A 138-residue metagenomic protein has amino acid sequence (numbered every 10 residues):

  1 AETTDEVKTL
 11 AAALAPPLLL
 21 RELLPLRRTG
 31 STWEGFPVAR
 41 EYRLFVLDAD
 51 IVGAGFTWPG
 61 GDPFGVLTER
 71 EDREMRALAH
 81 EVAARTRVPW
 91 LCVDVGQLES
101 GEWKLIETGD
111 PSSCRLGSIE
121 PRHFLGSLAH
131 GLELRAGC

Functional and structural regions predicted by a protein language model:
A1-D48, V52-H80, L134-C138: Active-site nucleotide/adenylate-binding loops and adjacent lid/helix of ATP-dependent enzymes
R21, V88-E99: A short glycine-rich, hydrophobically flanked beta-strand micro-motif that places a catalytic Asp/Glu for divalent metal
G35-F36, R85-R87: Short loop/turn motifs at secondary-structure junctions and domain boundaries
A39-E41, W90-C92, L105: Extracellular structured ligand-interaction cores
R73, Q97-C138: C-terminal active-site "lid" helix and adjoining low-complexity regulatory extension at the edge of ATP-using catalytic
A79-V82, L128: Hydrophobic alpha-helical packing residues
